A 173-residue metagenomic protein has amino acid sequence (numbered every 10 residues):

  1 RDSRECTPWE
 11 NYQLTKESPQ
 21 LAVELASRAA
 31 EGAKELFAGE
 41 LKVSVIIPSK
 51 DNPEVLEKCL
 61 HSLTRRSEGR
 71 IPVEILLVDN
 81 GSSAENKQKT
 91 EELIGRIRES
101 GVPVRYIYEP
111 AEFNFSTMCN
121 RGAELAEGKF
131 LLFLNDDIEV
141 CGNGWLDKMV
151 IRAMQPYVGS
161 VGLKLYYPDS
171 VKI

Functional and structural regions predicted by a protein language model:
R1-L41: Non-catalytic membrane-proximal stalk/linker segments that position and tether the catalytic domains
V43-V55, C59, R66, V78 (+2 more regions): A conserved hydrophobic helix/loop-capping motif in glycosyltransferases and polysaccharide synthases
T64-Y108: Acidic donor-binding segment of Leloir-type glycosyltransferases
N80, L134-D136: Active-site acidic Asp-centered loop
E109-A126: Glycine-rich, basic loop-to-helix element that forms the pyrophosphate-binding segment of sugar-nucleotide handling
L131: Short aromatic/hydrophobic "clamp" motif used to bind/position activated sugar donors
I138-I173: Conserved donor NDP-sugar-binding/catalytic core segment of glycosyltransferases
